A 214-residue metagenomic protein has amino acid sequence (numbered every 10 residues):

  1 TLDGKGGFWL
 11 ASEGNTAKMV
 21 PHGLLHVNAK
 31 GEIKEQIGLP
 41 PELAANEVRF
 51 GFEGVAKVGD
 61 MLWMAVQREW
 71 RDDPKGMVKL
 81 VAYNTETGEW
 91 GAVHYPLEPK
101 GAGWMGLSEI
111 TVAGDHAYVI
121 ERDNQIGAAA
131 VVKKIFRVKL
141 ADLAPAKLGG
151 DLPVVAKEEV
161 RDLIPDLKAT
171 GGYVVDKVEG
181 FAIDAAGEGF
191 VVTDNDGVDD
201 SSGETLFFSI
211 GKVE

Functional and structural regions predicted by a protein language model:
T1-E214: Sequence/structural signature of beta-propeller domains
